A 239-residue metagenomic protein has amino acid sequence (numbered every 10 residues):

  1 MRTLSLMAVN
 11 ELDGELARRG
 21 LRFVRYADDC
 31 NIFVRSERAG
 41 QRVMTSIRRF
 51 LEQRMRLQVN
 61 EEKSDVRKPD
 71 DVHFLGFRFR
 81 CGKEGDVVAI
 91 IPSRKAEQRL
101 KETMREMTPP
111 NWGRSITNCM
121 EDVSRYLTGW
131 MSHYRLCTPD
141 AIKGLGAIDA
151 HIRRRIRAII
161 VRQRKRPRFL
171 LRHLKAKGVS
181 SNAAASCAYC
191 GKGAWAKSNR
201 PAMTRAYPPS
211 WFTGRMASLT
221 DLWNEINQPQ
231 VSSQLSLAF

Functional and structural regions predicted by a protein language model:
M1-F239: Non-catalytic terminal/accessory segments
